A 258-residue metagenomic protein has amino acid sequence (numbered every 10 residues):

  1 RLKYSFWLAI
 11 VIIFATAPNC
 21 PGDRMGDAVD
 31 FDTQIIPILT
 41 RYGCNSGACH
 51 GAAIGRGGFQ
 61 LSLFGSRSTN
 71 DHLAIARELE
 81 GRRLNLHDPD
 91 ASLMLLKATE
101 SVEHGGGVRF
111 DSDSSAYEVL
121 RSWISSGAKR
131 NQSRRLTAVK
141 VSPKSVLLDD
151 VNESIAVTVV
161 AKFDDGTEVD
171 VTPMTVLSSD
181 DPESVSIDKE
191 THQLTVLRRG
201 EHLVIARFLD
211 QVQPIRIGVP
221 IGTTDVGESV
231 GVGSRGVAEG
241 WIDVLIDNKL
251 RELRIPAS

Functional and structural regions predicted by a protein language model:
R1-L2: N-terminal secretory signal peptides that target proteins for export/translocation
S5-T16: Bacterial N-terminal signal peptides
P18-S258: Aromatic- and Gly/Pro-enriched helix-to-coil junctions and flexible linker segments
